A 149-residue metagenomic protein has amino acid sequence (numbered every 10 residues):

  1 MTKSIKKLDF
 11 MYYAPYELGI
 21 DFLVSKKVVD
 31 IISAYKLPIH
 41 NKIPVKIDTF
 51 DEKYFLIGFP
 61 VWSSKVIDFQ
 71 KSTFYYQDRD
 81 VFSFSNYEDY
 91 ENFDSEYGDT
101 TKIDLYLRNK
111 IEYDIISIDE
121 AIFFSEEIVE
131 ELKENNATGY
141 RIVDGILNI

Functional and structural regions predicted by a protein language model:
M1-I149: Phosphate/anion-contacting hairpin/loop surfaces
